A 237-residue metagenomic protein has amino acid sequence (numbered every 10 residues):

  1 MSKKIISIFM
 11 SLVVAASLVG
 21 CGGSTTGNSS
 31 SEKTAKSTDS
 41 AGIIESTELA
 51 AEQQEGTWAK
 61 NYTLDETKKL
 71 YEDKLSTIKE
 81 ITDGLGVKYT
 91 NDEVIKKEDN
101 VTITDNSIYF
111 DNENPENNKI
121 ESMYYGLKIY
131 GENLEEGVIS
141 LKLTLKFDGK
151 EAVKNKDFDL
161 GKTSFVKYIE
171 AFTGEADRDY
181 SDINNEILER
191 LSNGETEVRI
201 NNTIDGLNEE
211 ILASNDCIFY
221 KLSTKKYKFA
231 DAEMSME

Functional and structural regions predicted by a protein language model:
M1-I5: Positively charged n-region of N-terminal signal peptides that target proteins for export
S7, G22-D99, D105: N-terminal, intrinsically disordered, polar/charged segments of Gram-positive cell-envelope systems that serve as
L12-V13: Repetitive helical segments and hydrophobic/amphipathic motifs
S17-G20: C-terminal motif of bacterial Sec signal peptides marking the signal peptidase cleavage site
N61, L160, K167-E237: Non-cytosolic coordination micro-motifs
D83-G131, D177-S214: A cross-family detector of function-defining hotspots
E113-N114, T144-G149, L222-F229: Secondary-structure transition/turn motif
M123-S192: Long, charged/polar, surface-exposed segments that mediate recognition or autoinhibition
